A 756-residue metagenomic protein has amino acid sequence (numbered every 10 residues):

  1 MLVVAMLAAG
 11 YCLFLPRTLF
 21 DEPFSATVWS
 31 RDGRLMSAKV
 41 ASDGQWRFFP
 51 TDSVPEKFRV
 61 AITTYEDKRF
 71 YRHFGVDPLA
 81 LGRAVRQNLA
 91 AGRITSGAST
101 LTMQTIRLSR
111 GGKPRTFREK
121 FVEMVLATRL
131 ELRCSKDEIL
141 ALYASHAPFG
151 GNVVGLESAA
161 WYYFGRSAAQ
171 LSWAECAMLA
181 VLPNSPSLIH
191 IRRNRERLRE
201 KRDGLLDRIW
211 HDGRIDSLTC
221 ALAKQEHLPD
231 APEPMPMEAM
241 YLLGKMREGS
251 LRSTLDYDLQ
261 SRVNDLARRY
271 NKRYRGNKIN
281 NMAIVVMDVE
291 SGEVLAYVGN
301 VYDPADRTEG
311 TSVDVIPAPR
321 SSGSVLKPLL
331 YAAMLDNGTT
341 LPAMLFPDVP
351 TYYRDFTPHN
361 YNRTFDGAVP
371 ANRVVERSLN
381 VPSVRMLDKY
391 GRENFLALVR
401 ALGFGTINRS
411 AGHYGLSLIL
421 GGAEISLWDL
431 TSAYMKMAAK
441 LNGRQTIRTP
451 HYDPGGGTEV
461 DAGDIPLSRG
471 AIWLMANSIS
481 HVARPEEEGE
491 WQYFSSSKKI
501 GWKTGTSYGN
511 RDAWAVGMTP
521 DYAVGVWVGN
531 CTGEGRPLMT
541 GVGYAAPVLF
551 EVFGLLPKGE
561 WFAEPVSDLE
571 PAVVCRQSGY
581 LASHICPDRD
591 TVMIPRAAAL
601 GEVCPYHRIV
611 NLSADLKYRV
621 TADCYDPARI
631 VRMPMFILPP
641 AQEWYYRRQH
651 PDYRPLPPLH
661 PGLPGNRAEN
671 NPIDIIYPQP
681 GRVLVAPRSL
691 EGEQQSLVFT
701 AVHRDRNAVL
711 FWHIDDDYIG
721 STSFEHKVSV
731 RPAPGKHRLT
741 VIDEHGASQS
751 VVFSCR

Functional and structural regions predicted by a protein language model:
M1, A9, I215, P234 (+2 more regions): Soluble, non-transmembrane domains of envelope/secretory-pathway proteins that act on or interact with carbohydrate
M1-G276, V289, E293-L295, V349 (+1 more regions): Juxtamembrane regions of bacterial inner-membrane/periplasmic proteins, predominantly the peptidoglycan biogenesis
T27, R34-R47, S158, S187-I191 (+7 more regions): Short pre-catalytic segments that frame enzyme active sites
G33, I62, T105, I139 (+15 more regions): Residue-level preference for non-acidic, small/hydrophobic
F70-L79, F117-R118, L140, I215-C220 (+8 more regions): Surface-exposed patches in mature extracellular/periplasmic domains of secreted proteins
A90-R115, A169, P232-M246, T340-F395 (+1 more regions): Conserved catalytic neighborhood of penicillin-recognizing serine enzymes
R107, G111, S145-N152, A169 (+11 more regions): Glycine-rich, acidic and aromatic/proline-enriched surface loops and short helix-turn segments that act as binding
S253-G276, D288, Y297-N300, A305-A318 (+1 more regions): A penicillin-recognizing enzyme superfamily signal
